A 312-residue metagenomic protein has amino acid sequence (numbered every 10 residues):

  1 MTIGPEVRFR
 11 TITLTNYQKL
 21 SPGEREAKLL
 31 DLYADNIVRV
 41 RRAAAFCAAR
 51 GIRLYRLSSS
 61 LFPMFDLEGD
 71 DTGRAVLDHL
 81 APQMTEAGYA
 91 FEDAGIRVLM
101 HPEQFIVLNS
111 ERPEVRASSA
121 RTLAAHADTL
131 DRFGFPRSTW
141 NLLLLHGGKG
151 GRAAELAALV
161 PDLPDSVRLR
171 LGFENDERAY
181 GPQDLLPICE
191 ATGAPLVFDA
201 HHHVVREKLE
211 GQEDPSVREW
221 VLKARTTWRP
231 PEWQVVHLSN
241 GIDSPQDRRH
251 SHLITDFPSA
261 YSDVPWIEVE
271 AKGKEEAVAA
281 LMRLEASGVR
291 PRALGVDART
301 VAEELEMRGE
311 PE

Functional and structural regions predicted by a protein language model:
M1-R97, I106-A120, H126-F135, T139 (+3 more regions): Alpha/beta catalytic barrel-like cores
H101, D199, I267: Conserved, mostly hydrophobic/aromatic
E103-F105, L144: Short linear capping/connector segments at secondary-structure termini
A125-H126, G151-D162, S166, F173-G181: Active-site glycine-rich loop that binds ribose-phosphate moieties when present
L144-G150, L169-E177, E268-E270: Catalytic beta/alpha-barrel core
L144-H146, G172-E174, V197-H201, H237-S239: Short, conserved beta-strand edge motifs with alternating hydrophobic and charged residues
K149-G151, R178-Y180, H202-V205, G211: Short, catalytically relevant binding-site loops at active-site mouths
L186-T192, L196-K208: Long, repeat-rich segments with strong aromatic
